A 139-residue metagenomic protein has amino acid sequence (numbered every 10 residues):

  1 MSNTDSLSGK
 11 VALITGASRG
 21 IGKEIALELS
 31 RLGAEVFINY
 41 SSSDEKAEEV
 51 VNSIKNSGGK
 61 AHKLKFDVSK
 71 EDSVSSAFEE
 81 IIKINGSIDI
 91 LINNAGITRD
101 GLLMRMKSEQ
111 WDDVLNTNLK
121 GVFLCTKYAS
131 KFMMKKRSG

Functional and structural regions predicted by a protein language model:
K10, G59-K60, S87-I88, M133-G139: Active-site loop of short-chain dehydrogenase/reductase
V11, S18-G20: Conserved glycine-rich cofactor-binding loop
L32-E49: Conserved glycine-rich Rossmann-like NAD(P)H-binding loop of the short-chain dehydrogenase/reductase
D44-E45, K65-A77, S108: The beta1-alpha1 cofactor-binding region of Rossmann-like NAD(H)/NADP(H)-dependent oxidoreductases
S57-K60, E80-N93, R99, Q110: A glycine-rich helix->loop->beta "capping" turn within Rossmann-like NAD(P)(H)-dependent oxidoreductase domains
L102-L103, Q110-L115: Substrate-binding pocket helix/loop in short-chain dehydrogenase/reductase
T126-K127: A short, exposed helix-loop element centered on a Lys and neighboring polar residues
